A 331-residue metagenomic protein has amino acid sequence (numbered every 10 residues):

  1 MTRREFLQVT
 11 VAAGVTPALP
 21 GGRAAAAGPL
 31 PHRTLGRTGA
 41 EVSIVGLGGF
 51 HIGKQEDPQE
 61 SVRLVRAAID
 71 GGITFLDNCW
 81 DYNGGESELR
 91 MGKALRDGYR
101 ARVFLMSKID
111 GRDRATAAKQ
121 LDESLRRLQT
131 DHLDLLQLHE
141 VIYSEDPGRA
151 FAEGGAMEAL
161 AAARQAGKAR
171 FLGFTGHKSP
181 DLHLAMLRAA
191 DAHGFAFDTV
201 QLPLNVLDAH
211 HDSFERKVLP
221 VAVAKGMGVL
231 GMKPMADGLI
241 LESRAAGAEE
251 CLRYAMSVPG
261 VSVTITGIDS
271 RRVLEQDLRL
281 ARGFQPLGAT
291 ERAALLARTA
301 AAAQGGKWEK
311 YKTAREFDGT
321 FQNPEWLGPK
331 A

Functional and structural regions predicted by a protein language model:
M1-R102, A159, Q165: N-terminal binding-site loop/beta-alpha segment at the start of enzyme catalytic domains that lines or forms
P31, E60-V65, S87-A94, Q120-S124 (+6 more regions): A general structural detector for well-ordered alpha-helical segments in enzyme core domains, enriched
L35, L47, L76, M91 (+7 more regions): Conserved, mostly hydrophobic/aromatic
G48-P58, S107-A115, E242: Active-site mouth loops of central-metabolism enzymes
T74-D81, M106-K108, R170-T175, Q201-L202 (+1 more regions): Short catalytic-loop micro-motif centered on adjacent basic/acidic residues
R112-K217, V223-L230: Glycine/proline-rich, positively charged, aromatic-decorated active-site loop/lid region on the catalytic face
H193, K217-A331: Structured C-terminal cap/extension of enzyme domains
